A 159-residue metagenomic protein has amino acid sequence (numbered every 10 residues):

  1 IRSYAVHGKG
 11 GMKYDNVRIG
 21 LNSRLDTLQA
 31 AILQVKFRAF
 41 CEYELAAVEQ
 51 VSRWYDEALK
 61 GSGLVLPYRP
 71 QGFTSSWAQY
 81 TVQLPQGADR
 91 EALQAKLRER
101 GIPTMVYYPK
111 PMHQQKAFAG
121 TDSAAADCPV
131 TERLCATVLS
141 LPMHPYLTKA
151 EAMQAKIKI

Functional and structural regions predicted by a protein language model:
I1-I159: PLP-dependent aminotransferase class I/II
